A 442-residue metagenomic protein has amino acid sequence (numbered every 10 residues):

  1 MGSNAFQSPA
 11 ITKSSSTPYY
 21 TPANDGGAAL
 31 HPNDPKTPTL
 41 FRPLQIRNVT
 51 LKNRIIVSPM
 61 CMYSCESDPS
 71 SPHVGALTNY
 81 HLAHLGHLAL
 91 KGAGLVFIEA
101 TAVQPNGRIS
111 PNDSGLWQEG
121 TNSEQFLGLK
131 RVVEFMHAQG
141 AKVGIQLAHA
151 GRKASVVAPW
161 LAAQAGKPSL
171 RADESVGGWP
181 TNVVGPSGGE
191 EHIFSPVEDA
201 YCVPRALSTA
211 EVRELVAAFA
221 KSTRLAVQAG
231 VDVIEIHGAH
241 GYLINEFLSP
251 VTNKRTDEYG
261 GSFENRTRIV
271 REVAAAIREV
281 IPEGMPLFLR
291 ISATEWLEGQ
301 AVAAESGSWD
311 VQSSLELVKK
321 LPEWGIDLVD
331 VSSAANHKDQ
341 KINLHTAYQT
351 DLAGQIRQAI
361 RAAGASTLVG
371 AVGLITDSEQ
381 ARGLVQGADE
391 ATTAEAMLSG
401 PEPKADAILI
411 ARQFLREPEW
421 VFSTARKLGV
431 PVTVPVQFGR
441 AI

Functional and structural regions predicted by a protein language model:
M1-I442: Flavin-dependent oxidoreductase catalytic cores
